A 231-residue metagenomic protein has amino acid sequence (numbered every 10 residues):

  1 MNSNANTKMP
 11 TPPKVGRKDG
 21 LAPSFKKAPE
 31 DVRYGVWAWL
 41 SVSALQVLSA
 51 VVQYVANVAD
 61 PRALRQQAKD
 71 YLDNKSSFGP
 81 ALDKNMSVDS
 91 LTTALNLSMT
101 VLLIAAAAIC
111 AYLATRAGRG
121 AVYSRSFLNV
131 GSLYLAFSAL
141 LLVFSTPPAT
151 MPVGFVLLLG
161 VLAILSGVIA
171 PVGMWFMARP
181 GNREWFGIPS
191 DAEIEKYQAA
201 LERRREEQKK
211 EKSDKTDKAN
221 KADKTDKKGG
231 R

Functional and structural regions predicted by a protein language model:
M1-Q66: Cytosolic juxtamembrane helix and N-cap/initiation of the first transmembrane helix
W37, S41-A44, S98-V101, V130-L133 (+2 more regions): Hydrophobic residues within alpha-helical transmembrane segments of multi-pass solute transporters/permease subunits
V51-T100, L140-I164: Membrane interfacial helix motifs at helix-loop boundaries and amphipathic/re-entrant anchors
S76-F78, I194-K215: Cytosolic juxtamembrane regulatory segments of multi-pass membrane proteins
L97-Y112: Hydrophobic alpha-helical transmembrane segments
R116-L158, E207-R231: Hydrophobic alpha-helical transmembrane segments of integral membrane proteins
P171-R203: Cytosolic juxtamembrane helix at the C-terminal end of the final transmembrane segment
